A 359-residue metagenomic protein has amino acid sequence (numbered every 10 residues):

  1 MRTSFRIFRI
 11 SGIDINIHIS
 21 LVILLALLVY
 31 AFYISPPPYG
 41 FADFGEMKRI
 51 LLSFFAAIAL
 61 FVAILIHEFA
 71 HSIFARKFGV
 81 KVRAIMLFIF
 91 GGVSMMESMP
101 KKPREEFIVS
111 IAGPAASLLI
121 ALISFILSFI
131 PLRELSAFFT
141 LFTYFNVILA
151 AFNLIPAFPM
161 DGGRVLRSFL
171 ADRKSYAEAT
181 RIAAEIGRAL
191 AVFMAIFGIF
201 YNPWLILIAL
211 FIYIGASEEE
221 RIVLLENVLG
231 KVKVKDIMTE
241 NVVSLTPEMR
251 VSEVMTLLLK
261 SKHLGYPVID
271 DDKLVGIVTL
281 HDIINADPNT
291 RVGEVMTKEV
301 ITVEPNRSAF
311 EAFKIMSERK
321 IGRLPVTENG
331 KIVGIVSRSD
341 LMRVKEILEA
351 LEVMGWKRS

Functional and structural regions predicted by a protein language model:
M1-V333, R338-S359: Hydrophobic transmembrane alpha-helices and their immediate loop junctions in multi-pass integral membrane proteins
